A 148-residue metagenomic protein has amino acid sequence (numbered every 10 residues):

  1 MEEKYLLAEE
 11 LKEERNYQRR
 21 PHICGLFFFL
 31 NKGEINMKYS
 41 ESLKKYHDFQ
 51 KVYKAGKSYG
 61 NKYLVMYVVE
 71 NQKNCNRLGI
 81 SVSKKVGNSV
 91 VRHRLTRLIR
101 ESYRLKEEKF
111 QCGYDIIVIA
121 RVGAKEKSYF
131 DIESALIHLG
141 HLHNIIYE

Functional and structural regions predicted by a protein language model:
M1-E148: Positively charged, solvent-exposed patches that mediate nucleic-acid binding
